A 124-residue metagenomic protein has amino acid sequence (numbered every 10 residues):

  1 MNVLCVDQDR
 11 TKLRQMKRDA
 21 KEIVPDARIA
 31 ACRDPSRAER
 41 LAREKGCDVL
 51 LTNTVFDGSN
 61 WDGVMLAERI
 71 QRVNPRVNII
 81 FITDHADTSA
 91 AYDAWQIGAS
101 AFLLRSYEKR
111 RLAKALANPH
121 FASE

Functional and structural regions predicted by a protein language model:
M1-T11, M16-A20, A31, L50: Conserved acidic segment of CheY-like receiver
D26-D34, L41: Short hydrophobic/Thr-rich beta-strand motif most characteristic of the beta2 strand and flanking loop of CheY-like
R40, W61-R76: Short amphipathic alpha-helix used as the core "switch/output" element in two-component signaling
K45-F56: Active-site beta3 strand of CheY-like receiver
W61, M65, H85-A101: Alpha4 helix (beta4-alpha4-beta5 surface) of REC/receiver domains from two-component response regulators
Y107-A117: C-terminal output helix
A117-E124: The C-terminal output helix
